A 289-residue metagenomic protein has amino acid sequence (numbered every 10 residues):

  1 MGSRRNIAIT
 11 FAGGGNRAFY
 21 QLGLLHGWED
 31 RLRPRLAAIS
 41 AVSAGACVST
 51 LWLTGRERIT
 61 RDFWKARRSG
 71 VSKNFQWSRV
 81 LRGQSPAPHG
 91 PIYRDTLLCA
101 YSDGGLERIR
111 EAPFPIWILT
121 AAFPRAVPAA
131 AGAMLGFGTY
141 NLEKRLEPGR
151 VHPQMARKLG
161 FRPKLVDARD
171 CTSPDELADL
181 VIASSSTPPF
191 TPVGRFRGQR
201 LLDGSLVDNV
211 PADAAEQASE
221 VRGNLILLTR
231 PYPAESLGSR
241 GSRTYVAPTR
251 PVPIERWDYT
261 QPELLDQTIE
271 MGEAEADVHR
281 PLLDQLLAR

Functional and structural regions predicted by a protein language model:
M1-I39, T50-R289: Patatin-like phospholipase
A41, G45: Gly/Ala-rich beta-loop-alpha elbow adjacent to hydrolase catalytic centers
